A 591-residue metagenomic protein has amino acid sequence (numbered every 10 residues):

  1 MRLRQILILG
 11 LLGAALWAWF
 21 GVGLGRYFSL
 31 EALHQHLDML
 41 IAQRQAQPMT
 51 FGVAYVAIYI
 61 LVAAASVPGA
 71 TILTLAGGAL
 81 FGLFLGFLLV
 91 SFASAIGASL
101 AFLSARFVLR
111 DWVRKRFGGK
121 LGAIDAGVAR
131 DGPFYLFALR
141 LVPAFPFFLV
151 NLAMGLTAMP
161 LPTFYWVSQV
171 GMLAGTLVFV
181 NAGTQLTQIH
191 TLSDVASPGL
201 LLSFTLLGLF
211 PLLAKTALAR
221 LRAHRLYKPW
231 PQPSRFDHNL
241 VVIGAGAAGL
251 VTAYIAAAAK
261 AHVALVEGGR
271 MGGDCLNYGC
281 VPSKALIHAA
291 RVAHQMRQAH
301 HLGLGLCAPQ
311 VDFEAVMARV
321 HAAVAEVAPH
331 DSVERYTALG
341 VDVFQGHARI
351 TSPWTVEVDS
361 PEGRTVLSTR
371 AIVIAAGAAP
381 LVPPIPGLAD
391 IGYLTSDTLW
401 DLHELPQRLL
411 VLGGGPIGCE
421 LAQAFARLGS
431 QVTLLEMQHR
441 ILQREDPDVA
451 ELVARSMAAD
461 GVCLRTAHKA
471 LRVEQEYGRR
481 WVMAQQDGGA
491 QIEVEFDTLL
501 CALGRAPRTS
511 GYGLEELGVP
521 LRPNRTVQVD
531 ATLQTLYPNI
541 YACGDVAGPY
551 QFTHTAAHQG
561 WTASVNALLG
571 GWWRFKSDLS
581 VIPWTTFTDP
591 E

Functional and structural regions predicted by a protein language model:
Q5-I8, M49-F92, D125-L186, L218-L221: Hydrophobic alpha-helical membrane segments of integral membrane proteins
W17-Y55, S91, A95-N151, L156 (+2 more regions): Membrane-interfacial helix-loop-helix
P231-A248, L405-G415: Beta1/beta-strand and adjacent pyrophosphate-binding region of the FAD-binding site in flavoprotein oxidoreductases
F236-H238, E362-A371, G489-T498, L536: Core beta-strand elements of the Rossmann-like FAD/NAD(P) dinucleotide-binding domain in flavoenzyme oxidoreductases
H238-L265, G418-R427: N-terminal Rossmann-like FAD-binding beta1-loop-alpha1 element of flavoenzymes
I255-A261, V266-L405, Q438-L442, D448-V449 (+5 more regions): Glycine-rich flavin
C280, A376-Q431, L435, D460-L464 (+1 more regions): Glycine-rich dinucleotide-binding loop and its adjacent helix/turn
A389-P406, E493-R574: FAD-site-proximal beta/loop scaffold in flavoenzymes
